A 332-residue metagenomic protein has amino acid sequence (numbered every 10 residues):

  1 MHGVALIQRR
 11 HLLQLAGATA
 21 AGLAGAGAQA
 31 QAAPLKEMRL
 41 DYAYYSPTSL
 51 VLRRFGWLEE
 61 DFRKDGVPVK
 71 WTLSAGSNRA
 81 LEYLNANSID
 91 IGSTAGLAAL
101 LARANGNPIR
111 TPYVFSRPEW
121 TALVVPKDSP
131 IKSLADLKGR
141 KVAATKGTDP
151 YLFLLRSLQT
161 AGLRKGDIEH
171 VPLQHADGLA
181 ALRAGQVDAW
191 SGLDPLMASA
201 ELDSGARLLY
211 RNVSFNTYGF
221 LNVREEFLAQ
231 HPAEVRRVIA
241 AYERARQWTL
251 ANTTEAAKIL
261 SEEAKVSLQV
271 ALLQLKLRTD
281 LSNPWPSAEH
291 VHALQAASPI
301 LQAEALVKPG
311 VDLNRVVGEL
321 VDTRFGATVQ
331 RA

Functional and structural regions predicted by a protein language model:
M1-I7, H11, L15-G22: N-terminal secretory signal peptides
G25-G27: N-terminal signal peptide c-region/cleavage motif recognized by signal peptidases
Q31-R164, H170-P172, D188-S191, L208 (+1 more regions): Short, glycine-/small- and polar/acidic-enriched structural segments that line small-molecule recognition paths
F62, S88, S93, R103 (+8 more regions): Sec/Tat-exported extracytoplasmic proteins
G66-K70, K165-I168, A264-L275, K308-R315: Short, surface-exposed acidic
L97, H170-V171, A176-E262: Pocket-lining segment of extracytoplasmic ligand-binding domains
H231-V307: Secondary-structure end/capping motifs
L301-A332: Conserved C-terminal helix/tail region of periplasmic/extracytoplasmic solute-binding proteins
